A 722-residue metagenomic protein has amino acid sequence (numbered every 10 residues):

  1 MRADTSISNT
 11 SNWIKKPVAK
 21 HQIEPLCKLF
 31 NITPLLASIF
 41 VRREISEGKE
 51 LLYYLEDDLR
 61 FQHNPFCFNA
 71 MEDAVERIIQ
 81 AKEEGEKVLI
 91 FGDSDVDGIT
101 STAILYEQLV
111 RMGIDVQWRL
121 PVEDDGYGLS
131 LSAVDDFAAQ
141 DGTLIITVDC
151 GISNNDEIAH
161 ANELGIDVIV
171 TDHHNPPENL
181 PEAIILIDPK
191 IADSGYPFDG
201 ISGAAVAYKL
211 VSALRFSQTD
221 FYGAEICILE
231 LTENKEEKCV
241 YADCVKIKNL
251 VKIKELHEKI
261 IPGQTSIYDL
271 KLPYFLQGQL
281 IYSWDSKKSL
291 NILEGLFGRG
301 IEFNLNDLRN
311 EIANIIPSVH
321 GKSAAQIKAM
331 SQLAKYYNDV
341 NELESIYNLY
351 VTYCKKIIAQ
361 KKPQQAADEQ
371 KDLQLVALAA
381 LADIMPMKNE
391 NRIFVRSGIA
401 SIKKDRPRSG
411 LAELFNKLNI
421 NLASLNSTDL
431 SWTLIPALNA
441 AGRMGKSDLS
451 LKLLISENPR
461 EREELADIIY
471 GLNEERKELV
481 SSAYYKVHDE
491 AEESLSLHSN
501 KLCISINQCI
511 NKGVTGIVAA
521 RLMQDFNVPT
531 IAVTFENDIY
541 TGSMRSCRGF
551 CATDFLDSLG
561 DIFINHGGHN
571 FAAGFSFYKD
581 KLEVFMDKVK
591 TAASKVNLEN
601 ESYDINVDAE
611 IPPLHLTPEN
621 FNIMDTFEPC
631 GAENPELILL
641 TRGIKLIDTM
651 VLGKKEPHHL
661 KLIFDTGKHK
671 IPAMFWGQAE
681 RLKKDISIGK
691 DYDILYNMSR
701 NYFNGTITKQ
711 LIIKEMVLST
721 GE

Functional and structural regions predicted by a protein language model:
M1-C27, Y347-A367, K371-Q374, L378 (+3 more regions): Charged, compositionally biased N-terminal leader segments and the immediate start of the first structured element
M1-E84, T428, W432-G471: Cofactor-/ligand-binding subdomain signature composed of acidic, glycine-rich, tryptophan-containing flexible loops
R2, V110, E233-K259, R396-P436 (+4 more regions): Acidic, two-metal ion nucleic-acid-processing modules in DNA metabolism proteins
N69-I90, S94-T100, Y106-L180, L186 (+3 more regions): N-terminal small/polar loop signature for handling phosphorylated ligands or for N-terminal nucleophile
L89, G223-K235, C503-S505: Two-metal-ion RNase H-like nuclease active-site motif
I184-I191, E302-M330: Short alpha-helix plus adjacent loop in nuclease-associated cores
G203-A213, I292-L293, A324-A367, L378 (+1 more regions): Acidic, Mg2+-coordinating catalytic module of metal-dependent nucleases/exonucleases that use a two-metal-ion mechanism
H257-S318, D339-L343, Y347-Y350: Conserved DEDDh/DEDDy metal-dependent 3′-5′ exonuclease domain
